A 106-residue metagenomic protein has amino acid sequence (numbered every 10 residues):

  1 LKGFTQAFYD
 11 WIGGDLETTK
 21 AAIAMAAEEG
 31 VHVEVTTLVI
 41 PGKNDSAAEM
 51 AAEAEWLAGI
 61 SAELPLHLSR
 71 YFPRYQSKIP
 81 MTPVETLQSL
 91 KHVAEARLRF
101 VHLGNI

Functional and structural regions predicted by a protein language model:
L1-M81: Conserved AdoMet/S-adenosylmethionine-binding subsite of the radical SAM
F72, K78-I106: A C-terminal junction/extension of Radical SAM enzymes
